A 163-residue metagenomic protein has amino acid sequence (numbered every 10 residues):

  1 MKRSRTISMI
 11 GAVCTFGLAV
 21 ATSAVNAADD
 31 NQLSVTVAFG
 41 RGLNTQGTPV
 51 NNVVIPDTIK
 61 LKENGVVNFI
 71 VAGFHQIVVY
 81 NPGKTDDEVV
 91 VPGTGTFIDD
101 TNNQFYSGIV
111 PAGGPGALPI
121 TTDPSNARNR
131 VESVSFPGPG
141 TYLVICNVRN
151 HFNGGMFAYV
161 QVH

Functional and structural regions predicted by a protein language model:
K2-G11: Bacterial N-terminal signal peptides that target proteins for export
R3-S4, A21-A28: Serine/threonine-biased, Pro/acidic-interspersed low-complexity stretches characteristic of secreted/cell-surface
G11-A19: Bacterial N-terminal signal peptides
V25-H163: Extracytoplasmic copper-binding redox domains, predominantly the cupredoxin/blue-copper superfamily
